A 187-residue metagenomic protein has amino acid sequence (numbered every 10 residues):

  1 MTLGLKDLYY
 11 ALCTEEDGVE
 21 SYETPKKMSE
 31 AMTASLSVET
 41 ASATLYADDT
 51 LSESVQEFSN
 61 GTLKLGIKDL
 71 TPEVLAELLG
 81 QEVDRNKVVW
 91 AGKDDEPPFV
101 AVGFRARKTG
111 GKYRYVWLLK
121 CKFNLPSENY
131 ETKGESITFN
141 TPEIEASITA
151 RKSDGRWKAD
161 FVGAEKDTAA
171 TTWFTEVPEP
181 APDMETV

Functional and structural regions predicted by a protein language model:
M1-L75, F123-T138: Solvent-exposed edge beta-strands and adjacent loop segments that serve as assembly or binding interfaces
E15, K108, K152: Acidic surface patches and DE-rich sequence motifs
G18, G111-K112, D154-G155: Short, solvent-exposed loop/turn segments that connect beta-strands within catalytic domains and beta-strand-rich
S21-K27, Y115-K120, K158-A164: Short amphipathic beta-strand/extended segments with alternating polar/hydrophobic composition
S37, E77-G80, Y115-W117, N129-K133 (+1 more regions): Surface-exposed beta-strand edges and their flanking turn/coil or helix-capping segments
E53-L119: Structured, beta-strand-rich domain cores that present glycine/charged loop surfaces used to bind extended ligands
C121-V187: Mixed-charge, glycine-accented linear interaction segment located at domain edges/termini
